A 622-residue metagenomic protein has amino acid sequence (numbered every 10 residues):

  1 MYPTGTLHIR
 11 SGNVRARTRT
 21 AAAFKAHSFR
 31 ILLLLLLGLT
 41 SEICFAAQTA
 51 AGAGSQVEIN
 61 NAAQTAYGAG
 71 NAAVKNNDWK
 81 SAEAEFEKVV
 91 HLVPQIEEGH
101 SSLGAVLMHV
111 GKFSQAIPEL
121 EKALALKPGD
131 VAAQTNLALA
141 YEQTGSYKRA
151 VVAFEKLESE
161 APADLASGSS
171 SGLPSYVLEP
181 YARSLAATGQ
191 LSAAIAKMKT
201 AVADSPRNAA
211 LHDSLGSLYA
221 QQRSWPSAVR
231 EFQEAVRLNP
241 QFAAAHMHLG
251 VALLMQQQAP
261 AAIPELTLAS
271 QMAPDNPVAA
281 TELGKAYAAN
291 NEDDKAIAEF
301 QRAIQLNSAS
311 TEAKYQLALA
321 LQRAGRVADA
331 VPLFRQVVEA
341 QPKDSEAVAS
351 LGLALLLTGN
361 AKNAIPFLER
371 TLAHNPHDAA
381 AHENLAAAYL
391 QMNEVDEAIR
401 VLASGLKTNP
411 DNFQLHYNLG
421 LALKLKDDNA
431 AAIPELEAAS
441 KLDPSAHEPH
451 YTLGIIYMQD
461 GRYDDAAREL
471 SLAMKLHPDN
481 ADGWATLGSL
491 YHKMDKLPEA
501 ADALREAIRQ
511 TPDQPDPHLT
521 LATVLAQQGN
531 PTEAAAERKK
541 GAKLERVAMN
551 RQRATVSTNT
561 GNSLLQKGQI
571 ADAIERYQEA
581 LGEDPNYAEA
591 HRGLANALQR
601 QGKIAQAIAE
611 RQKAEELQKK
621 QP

Functional and structural regions predicted by a protein language model:
Q48-T65, L165-Y176, A542-S557: TPR-adjacent "capping" and linker segments in tetratricopeptide-repeat scaffold/adaptor proteins
N61-L92, A182-A187, S217, Q221 (+3 more regions): Alpha-helical segment of the N-proximal tetratricopeptide repeat
A63, E97-E98, V131-A132, L165 (+14 more regions): Helix-start (N-cap) detector for alpha-helical repeat units in TPR-like alpha-solenoids, especially tetratricopeptide
N76-K88, H109-K122, T144-A161, A186-T200 (+12 more regions): Structural signature of tandem alpha-helical TPR/SEL1-like repeats, specifically the intra-repeat loop/turn
L92, L126, E160, D204 (+12 more regions): Structural marker of alpha-solenoid helical repeat scaffolds
